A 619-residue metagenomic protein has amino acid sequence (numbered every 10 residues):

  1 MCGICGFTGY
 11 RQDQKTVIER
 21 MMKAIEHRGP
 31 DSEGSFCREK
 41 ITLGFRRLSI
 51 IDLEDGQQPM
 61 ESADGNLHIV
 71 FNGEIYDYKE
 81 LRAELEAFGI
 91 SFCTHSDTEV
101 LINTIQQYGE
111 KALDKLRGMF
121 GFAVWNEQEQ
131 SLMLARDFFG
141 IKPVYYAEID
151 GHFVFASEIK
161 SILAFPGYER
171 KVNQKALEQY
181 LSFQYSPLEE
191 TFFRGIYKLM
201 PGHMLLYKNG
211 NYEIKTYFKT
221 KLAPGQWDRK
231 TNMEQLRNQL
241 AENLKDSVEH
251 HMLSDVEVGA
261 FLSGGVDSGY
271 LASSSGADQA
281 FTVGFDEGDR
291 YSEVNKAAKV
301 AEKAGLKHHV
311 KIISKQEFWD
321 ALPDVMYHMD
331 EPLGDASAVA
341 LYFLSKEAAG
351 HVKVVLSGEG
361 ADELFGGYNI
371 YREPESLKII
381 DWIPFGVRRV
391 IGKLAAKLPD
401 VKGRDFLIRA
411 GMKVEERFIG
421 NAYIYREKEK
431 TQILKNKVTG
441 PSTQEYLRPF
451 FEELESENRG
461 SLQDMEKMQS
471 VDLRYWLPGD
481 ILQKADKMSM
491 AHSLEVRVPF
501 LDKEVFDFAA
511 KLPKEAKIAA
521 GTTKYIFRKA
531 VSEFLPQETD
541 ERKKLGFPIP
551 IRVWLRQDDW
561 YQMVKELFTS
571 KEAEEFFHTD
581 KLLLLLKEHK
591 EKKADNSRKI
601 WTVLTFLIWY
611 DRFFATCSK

Functional and structural regions predicted by a protein language model:
M1-I4, G195-M200, N211, S337 (+3 more regions): Adenosyl-5′-phosphate
M1-M329, L341, S345, L604 (+1 more regions): Cysteine-centered catalytic environments shared across enzyme families
T16, V172, Q235, Q239 (+22 more regions): Generic recognition of stable, solvent-exposed alpha-helical segments in well-folded globular domains
Q106-E110, D381, P536: Glycine-centered helix-coil hinge/cap
L132, R404-F406: Conserved beta-loop-beta connector loops within the AMP-binding
P323-Y327, R372-E373, W554-R556: Short low-complexity, flexible loop/linker segments enriched in glycine and/or proline with clustered acidic
L333-D335: Acceptor-substrate binding/catalytic loop of class I
F343-K402, W476, I481, A485-V505: Active-site adenylate/phosphate-handling loop in enzymes that bind or generate adenylated species
